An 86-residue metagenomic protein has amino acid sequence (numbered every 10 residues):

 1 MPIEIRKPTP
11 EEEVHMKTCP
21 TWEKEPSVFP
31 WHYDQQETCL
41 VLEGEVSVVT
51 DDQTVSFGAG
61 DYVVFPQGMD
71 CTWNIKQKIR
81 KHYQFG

Functional and structural regions predicted by a protein language model:
P2, V14-P20, R80-G86: Double-stranded beta-helix
P2-P8, T21, Q53, A59: Cytosolic regulatory regions built on CNB/CRP/Popeye-like sensor folds
P8, K17-D34, P66-Q67: Conserved short histidine dyad/triad with adjacent acidic residue
F29-Y33, T50, V55, N74: Short histidine-centered beta-strand/loop micro-motifs that create catalytic or ligand/metal-coordination sites
W31, V48, K81-Y83: Short hydrophobic/aromatic-rich beta-strand segments that constitute the beta-sheet cores of beta-sandwich/beta-barrel
D34-S47: Short, conserved beta-strand element in jelly-roll/cupin
D51-Q67: Short acidic-glycine-tyrosine-enriched beta hairpin
Q67-G86: Ligand-binding loop in jelly-roll beta-barrel domains
